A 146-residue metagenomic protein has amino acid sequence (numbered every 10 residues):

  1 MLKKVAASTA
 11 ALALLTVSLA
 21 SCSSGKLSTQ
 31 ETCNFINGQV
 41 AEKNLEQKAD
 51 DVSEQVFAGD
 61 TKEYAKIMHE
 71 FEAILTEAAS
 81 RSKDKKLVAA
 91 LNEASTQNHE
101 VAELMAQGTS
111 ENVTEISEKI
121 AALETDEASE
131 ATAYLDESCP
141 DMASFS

Functional and structural regions predicted by a protein language model:
M1-A10: Bacterial N-terminal signal peptides that target proteins for export
A10-T16: Hydrophobic helical h-region of N-terminal Sec-dependent signal peptides in bacterial secretory/periplasmic proteins
S18-S21: C-terminal motif of bacterial Sec signal peptides marking the signal peptidase cleavage site
S23-K26, P140: Bacterial signal peptide processing site
G25-N34: Amphipathic alpha-helical segments and their boundaries
S28, Q39-V40, F145-S146: Secreted/processed peptides and extracellular or luminal domains of membrane proteins
F35-Q107, N112, I116-S138: Alpha-helical segments in soluble extracytoplasmic regions
